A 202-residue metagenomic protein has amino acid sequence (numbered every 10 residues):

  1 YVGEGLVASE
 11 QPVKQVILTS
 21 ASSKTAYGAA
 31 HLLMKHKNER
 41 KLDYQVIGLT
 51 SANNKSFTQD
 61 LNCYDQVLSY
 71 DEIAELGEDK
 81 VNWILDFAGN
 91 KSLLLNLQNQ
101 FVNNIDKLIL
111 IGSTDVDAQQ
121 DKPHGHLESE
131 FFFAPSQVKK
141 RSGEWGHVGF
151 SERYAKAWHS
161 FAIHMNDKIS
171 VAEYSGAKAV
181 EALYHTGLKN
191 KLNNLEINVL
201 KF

Functional and structural regions predicted by a protein language model:
Y1-F202: Terminal helix/beta-alpha structural elements that buttress the NAD(P)+-binding lobe
